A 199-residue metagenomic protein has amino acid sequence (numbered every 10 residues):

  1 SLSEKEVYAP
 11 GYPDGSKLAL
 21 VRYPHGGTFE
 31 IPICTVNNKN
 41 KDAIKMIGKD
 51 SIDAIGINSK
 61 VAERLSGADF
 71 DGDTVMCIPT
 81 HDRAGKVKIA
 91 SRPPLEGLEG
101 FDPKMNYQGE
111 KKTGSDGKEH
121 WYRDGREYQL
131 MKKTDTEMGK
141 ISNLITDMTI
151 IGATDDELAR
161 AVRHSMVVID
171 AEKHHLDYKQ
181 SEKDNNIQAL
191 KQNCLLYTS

Functional and structural regions predicted by a protein language model:
S1-M76, A84-R92: Core mixed alpha/beta domains of very large multi-subunit molecular machines
G67-A68, D73, R83-G85, P93-L190: Conserved catalytic alpha/beta cores of large enzymes that bind or transform nucleotide phosphates and polynucleotides
Y197-T198: Conserved small/polar residues in nucleotide/adenosyl-binding loops
